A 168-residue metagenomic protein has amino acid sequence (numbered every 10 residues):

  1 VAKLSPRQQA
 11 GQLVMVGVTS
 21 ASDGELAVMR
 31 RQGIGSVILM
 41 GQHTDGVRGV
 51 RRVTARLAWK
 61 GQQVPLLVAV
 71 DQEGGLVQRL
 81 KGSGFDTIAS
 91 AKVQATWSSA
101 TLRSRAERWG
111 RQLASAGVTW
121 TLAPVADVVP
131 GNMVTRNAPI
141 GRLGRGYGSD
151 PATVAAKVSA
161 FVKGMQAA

Functional and structural regions predicted by a protein language model:
V1-G24: Boundary/entry segment of secreted carbohydrate-active catalytic domains
A27-A156: Enzymes and membrane/adaptor proteins characterized by extended Gly/Ser/Thr/Asp/Glu-rich, aromatic-dotted
A168: Aromatic-lined carbohydrate-recognition surfaces of secreted/lumenal glycan-active proteins
